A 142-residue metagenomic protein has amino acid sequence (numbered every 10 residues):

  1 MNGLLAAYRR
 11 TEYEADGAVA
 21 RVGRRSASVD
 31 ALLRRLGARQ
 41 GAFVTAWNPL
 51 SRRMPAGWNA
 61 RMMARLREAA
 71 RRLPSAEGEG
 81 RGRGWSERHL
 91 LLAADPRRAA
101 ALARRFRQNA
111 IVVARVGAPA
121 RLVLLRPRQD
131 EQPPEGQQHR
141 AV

Functional and structural regions predicted by a protein language model:
M1-R65: N-terminal, charge-rich interaction modules
S28-L33, E77-G78, R98: Short secondary-structure capping micro-motifs at structural edges
L36-A38, G84-W85, R105: Flexible, charged surface loops at secondary-structure boundaries
M62, L66, D95-R98: Amphipathic alpha-helical interface surfaces
R65-A76, R107-N109: Structural alpha-beta junctions
R71-D95: Mid-chain, well-packed structural core segment of small domains
E87-H89, A93-L122: Short, compact, well-ordered microdomains
A93, V123-V142: Short, low-order "capping/linker" segments at domain edges
